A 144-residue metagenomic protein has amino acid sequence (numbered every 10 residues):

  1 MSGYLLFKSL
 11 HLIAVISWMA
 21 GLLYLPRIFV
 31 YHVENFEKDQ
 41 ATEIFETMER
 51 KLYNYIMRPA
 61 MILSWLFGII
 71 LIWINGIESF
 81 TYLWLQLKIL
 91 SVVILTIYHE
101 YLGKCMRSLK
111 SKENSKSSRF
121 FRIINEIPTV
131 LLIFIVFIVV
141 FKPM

Functional and structural regions predicted by a protein language model:
M1-M144: Polytopic transmembrane helical bundles with strong interfacial aromatic enrichment
